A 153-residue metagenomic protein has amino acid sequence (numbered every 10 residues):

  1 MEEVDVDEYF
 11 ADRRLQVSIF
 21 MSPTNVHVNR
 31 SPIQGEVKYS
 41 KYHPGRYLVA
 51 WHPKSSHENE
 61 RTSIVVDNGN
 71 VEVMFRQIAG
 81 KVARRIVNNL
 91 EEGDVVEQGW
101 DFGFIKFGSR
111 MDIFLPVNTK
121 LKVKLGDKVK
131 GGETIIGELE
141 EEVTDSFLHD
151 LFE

Functional and structural regions predicted by a protein language model:
M1-E153: Contiguous, well-folded functional domains in the mature portion of proteins
